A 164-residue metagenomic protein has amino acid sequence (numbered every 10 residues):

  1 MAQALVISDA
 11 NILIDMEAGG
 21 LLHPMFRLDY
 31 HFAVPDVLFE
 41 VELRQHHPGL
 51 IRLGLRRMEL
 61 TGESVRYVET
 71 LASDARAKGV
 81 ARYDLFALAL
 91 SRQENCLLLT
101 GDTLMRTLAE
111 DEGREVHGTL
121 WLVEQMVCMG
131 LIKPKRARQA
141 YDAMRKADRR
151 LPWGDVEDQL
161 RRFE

Functional and structural regions predicted by a protein language model:
A2-C96, T103, R114, G154 (+1 more regions): Active-site-proximal, substrate-binding regions of enzyme catalytic domains and RNA-binding/basic surfaces
V34-D36, E40, Q45-H47, R106-E164: Acidic, PIN/NYN-like endoribonuclease modules and their adjacent C-terminal/linker elements
